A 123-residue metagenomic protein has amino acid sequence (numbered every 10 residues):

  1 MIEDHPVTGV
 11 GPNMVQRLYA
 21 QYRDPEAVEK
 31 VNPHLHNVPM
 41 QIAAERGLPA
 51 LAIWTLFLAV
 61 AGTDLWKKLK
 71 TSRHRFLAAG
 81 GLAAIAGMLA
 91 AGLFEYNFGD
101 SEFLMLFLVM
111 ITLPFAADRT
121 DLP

Functional and structural regions predicted by a protein language model:
E3-D4, T8-R46: Long extracytoplasmic/lumenal interhelical loops at the membrane interface of multi-pass membrane proteins
V7, K67-T71, E95-F98: Short, flexible helix-adjacent loops and helix caps
V7-G11, E45-L48, I85, A90 (+1 more regions): Short glycine/serine/threonine-biased micro-segments
Q16, M40, A44, I53 (+4 more regions): Generic hydrophobic alpha-helical scaffold/packing signal
A20-D24, K70, P114: A generic structural signal for secondary-structure junctions that act as hinges or helix/strand caps at the edges
R46-A86: Hydrophobic transmembrane alpha-helices and their immediate junctions
G80-L93, N97-P123: Transmembrane alpha-helices of multi-pass inner-membrane enzymes
